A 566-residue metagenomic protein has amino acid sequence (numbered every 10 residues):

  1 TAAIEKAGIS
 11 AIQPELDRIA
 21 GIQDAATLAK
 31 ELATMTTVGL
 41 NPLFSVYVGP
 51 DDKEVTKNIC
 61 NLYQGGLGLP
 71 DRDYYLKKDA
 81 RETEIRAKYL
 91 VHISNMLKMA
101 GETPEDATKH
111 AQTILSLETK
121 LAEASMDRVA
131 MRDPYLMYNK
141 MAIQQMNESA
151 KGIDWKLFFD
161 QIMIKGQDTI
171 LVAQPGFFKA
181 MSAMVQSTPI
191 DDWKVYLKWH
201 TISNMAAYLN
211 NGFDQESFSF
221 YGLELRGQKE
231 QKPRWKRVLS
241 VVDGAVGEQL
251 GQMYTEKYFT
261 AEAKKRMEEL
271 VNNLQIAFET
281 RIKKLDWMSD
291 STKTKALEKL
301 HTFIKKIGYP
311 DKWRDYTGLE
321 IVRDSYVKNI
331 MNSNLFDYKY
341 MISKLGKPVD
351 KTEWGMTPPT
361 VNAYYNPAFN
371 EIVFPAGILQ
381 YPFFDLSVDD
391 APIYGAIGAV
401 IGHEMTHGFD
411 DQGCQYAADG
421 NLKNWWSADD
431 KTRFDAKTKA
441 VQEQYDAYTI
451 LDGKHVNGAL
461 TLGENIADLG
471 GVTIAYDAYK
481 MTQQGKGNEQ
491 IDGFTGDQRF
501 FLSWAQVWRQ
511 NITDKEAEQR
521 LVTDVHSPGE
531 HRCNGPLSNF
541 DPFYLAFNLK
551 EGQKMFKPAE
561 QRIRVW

Functional and structural regions predicted by a protein language model:
T1-E269, N273: Noncatalytic, helix-rich "gating/capping" subdomain that lines the substrate-entry/channel surface of large enzyme
I114, S149-G152, L171, P175 (+4 more regions): Intrinsically disordered, low-complexity linker/terminal regions across diverse proteins
